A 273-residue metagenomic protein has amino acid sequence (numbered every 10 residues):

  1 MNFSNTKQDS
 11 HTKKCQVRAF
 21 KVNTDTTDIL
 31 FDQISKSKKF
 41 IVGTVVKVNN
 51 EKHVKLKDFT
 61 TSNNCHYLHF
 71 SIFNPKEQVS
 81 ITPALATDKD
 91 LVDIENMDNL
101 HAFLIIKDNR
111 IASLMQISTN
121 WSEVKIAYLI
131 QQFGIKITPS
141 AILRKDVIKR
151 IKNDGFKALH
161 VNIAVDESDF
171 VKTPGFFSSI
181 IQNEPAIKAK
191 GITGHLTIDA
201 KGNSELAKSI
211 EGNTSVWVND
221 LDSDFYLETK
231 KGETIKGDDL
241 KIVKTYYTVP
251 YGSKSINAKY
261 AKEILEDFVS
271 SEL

Functional and structural regions predicted by a protein language model:
M1-P83, D90-L91, E123-L273: Terminal interaction module
T82-K107: Short, compositionally biased low-complexity segments enriched in polar/charged residues
N96, D108, A112, V243 (+1 more regions): Generic, low-specificity signal for short hydrophobic/alpha-helical stretches with a mild N-terminal bias, encompassing
N99-T138: Hydrophobic alpha-helical segments and helix pairs
